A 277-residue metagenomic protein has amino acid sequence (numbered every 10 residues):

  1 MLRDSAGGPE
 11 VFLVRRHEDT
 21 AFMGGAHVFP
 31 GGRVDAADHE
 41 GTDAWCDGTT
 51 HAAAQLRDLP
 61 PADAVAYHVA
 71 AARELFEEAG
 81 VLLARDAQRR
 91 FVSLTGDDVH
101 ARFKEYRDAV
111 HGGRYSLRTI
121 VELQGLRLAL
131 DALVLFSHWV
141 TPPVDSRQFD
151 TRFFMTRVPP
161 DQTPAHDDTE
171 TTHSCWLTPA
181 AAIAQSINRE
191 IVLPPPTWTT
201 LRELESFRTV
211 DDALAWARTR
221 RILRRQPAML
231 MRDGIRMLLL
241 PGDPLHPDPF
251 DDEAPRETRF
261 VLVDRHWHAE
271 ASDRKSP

Functional and structural regions predicted by a protein language model:
M1-P277: N-terminal leader/linker segments that precede catalytic domains of diphosphate-processing enzymes
